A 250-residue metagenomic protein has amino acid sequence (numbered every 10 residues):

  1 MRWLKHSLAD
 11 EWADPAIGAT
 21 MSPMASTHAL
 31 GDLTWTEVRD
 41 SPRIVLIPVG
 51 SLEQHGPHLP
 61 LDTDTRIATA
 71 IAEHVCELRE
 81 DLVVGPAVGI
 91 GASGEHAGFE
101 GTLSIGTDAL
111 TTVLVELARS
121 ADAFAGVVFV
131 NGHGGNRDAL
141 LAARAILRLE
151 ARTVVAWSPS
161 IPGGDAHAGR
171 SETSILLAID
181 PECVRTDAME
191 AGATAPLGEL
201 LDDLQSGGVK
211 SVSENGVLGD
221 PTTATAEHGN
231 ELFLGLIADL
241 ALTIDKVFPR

Functional and structural regions predicted by a protein language model:
M1-E11: Extreme N-terminal basic, low-complexity initiation segments that serve as generic localization/processing leaders
W12, I17-V128, G134-R250: Extended, histidine- and acidic-residue-enriched regions that form the cofactor-binding/catalytic faces
